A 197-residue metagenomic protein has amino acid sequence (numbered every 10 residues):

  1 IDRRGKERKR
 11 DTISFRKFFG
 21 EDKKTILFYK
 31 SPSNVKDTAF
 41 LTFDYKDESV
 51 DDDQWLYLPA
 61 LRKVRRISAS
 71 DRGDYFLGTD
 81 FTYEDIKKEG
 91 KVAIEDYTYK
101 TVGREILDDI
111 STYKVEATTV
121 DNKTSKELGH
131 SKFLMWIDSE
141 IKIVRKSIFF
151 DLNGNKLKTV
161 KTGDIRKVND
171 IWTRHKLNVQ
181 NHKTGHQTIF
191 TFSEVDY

Functional and structural regions predicted by a protein language model:
I1, R16, K23-K24, D74 (+3 more regions): Compositionally biased, low-complexity repeat tracts
I1-P59: N-terminal mature ectodomain segment of secretory-pathway/periplasmic proteins
K6-F15, F19-E21, D44-E48, R65 (+6 more regions): Ribonuclease/tRNase effector modules and their secretory precursors
R10, E95-Y97, Y113, K158: Short beta-strand or tight-loop elements that sit immediately N-terminal to catalytic metal-binding acidic residues
D22, V35, I94, H130-K132: Short beta-strand-initiation
K30-P32, L41, D53-Y57, K63-S68 (+2 more regions): Gly/Pro-enriched, hydrophobic low-complexity segments that function as extracytoplasmic propeptides/linkers
A93-G103, T118, F150: Active-site cradle of extracellular carbohydrate-active enzymes
